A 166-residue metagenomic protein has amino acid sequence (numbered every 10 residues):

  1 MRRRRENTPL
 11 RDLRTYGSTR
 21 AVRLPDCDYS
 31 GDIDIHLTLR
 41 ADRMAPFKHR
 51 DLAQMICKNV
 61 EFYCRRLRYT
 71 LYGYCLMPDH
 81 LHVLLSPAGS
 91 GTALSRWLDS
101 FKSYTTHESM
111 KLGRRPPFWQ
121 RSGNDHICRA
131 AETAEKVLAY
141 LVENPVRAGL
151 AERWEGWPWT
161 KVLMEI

Functional and structural regions predicted by a protein language model:
M1-I166: Short catalytic/metal-binding and nucleic-acid-binding patches
